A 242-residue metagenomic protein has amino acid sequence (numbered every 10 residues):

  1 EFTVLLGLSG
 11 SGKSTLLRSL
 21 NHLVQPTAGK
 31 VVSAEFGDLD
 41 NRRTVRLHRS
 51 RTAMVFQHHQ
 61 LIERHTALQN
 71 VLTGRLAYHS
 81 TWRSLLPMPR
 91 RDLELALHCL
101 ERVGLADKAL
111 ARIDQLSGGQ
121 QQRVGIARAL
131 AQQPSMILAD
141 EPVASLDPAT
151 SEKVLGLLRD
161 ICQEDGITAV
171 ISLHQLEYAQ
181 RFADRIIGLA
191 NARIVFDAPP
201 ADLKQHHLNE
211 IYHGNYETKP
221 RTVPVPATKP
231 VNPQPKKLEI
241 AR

Functional and structural regions predicted by a protein language model:
N21: Helix-to-loop junction immediately C-terminal to a conserved catalytic motif
K30-L47, P89: ABC ATPase NBD Q-loop/coupling interface
L72, H79, S84-D107: Conserved ABC ATPase "signature" region
R112-L116, Q120: Conserved ABC ATPase signature
Q133: Conserved catalytic motifs of ABC-family nucleotide-binding domains
I137-D140: Catalytic Walker B motif of ABC-type/P-loop ATPase nucleotide-binding domains
P148-T150: Helix N-cap at the start of a conserved alpha-helix in ABC-type nucleotide-binding domains
